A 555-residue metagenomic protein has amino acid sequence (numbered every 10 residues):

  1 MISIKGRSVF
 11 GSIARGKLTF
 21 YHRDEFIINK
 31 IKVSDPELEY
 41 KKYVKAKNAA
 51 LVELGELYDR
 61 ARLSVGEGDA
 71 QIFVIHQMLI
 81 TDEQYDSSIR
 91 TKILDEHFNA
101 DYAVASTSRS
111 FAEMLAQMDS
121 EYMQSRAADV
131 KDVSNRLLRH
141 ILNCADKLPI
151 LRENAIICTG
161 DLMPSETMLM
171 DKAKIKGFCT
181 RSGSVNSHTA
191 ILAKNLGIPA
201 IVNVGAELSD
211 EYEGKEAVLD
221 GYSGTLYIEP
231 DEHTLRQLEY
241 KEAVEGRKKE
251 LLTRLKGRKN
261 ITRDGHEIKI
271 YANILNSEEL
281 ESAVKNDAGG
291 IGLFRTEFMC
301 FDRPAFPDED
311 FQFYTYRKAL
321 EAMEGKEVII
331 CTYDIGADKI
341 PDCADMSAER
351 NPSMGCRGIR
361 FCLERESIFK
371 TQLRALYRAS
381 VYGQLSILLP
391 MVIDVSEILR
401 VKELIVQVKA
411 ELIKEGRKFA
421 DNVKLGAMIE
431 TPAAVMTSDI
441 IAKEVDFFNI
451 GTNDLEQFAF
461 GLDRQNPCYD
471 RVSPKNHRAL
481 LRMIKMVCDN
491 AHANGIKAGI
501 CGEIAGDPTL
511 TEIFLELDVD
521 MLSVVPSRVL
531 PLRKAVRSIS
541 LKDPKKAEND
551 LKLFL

Functional and structural regions predicted by a protein language model:
M1-L142: Conserved, well-structured core domains of diverse proteins
I2-I28, R139-L142, P149-N154, C158-K285: Acidic, glycine-rich flexible loop/linker segments
K45, S106, V185-H188, E278 (+2 more regions): An amphipathic alpha-helix/helix-turn recognition signal
K47, L51, I191-K194, V284 (+2 more regions): Residues within alpha-helical segments
V52, E56-L63, E67, Y85 (+10 more regions): Intrinsically disordered or highly flexible coil/loop and linker segments, enriched in small and charged/polar residues
E113-L151, L219-E242, A442-S473: N-terminal-biased segments
N135, I191, Y314-R317: Residues on a specific face of well-ordered alpha-helices
K249-L555: Conserved alpha/beta-domain cores
